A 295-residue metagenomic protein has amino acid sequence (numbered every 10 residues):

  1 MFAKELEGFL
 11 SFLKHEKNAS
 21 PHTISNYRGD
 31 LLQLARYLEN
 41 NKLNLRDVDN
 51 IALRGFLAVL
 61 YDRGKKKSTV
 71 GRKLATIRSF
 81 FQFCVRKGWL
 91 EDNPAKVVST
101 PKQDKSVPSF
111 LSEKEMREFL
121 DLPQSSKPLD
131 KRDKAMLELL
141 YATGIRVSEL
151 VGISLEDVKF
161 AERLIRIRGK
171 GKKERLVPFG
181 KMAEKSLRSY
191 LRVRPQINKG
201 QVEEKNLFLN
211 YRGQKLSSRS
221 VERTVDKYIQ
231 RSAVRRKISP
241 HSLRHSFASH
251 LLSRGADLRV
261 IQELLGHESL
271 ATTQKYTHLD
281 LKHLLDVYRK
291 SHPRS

Functional and structural regions predicted by a protein language model:
M1-S295: Conserved catalytic core of the tyrosine transesterase superfamily
